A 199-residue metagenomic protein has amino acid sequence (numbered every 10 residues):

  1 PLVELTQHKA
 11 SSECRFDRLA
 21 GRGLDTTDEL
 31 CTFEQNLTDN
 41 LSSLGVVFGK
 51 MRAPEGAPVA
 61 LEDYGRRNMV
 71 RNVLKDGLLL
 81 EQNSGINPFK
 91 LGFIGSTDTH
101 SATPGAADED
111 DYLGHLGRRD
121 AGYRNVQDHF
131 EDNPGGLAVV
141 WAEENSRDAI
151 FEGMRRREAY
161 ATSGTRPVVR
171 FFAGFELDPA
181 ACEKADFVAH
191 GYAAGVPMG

Functional and structural regions predicted by a protein language model:
L2-G199: C-terminal functional module detector
